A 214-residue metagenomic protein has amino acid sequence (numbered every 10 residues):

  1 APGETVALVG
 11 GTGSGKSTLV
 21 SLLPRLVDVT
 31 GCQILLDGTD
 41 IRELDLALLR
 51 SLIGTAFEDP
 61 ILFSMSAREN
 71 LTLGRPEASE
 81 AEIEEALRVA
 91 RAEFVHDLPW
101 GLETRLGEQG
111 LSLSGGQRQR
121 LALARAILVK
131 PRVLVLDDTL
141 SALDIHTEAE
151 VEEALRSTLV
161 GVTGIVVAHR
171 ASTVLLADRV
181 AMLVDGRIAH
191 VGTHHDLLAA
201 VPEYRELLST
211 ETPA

Functional and structural regions predicted by a protein language model:
A1-A214: ABC-type nucleotide-binding domain
